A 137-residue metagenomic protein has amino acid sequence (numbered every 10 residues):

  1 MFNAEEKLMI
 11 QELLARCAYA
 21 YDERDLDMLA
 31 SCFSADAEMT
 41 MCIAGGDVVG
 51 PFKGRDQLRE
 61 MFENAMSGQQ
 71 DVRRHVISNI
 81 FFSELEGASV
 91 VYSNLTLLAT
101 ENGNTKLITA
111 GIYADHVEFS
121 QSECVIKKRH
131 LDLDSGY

Functional and structural regions predicted by a protein language model:
M1-E23, D27-A35: Short, low-complexity N-terminal intrinsically disordered segments enriched in polar/charged residues
A4, V49-F52, N104: Charge-dense, low-complexity intrinsically disordered segments
M9, G50-G54, T109: Short acidic-hydrophobic sequence patches enriched in Asp/Glu that either
Q11, A15, D56-R59, Y92 (+1 more regions): Generic alpha-helical structural signal
M28-N94: A solvent-exposed, acidic/Ser-Thr-rich amphipathic alpha-helical stretch
S67-Y137: A beta-strand edge to alpha-helix "cap/lid" segment located at domain peripheries
